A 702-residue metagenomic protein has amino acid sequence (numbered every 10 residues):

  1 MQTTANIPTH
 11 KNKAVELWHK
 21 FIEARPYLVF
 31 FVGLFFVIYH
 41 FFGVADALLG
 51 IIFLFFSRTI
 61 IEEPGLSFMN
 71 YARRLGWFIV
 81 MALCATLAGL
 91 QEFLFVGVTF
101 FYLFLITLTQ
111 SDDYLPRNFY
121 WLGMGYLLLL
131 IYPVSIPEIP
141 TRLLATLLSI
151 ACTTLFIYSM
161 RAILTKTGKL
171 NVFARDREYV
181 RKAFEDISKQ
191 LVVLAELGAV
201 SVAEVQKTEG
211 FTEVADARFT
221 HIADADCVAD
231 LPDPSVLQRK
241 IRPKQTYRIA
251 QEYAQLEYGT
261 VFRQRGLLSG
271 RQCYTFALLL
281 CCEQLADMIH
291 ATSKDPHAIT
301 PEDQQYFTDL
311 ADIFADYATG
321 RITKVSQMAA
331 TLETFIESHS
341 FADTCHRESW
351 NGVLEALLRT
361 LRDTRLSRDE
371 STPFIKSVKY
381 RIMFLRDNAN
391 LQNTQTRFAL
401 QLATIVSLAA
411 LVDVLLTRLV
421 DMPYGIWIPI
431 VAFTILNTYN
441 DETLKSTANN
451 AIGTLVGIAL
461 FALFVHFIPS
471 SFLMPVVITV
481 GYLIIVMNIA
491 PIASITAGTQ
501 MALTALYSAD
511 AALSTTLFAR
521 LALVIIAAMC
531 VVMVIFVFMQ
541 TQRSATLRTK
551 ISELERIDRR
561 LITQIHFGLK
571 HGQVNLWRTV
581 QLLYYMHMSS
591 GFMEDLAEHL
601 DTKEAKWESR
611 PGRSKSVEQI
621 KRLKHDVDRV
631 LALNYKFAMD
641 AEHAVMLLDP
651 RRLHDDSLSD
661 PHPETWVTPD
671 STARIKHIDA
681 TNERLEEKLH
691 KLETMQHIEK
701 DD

Functional and structural regions predicted by a protein language model:
M1-V29, T141-L411, L415, L419-M422 (+1 more regions): Cytosolic regulatory and coupling regions of membrane transport/channel systems
Q2-K13, I22-G65, A72-I79, V96-R142 (+5 more regions): Pore- and pathway-forming membrane helices of multi-pass small-molecule/ion transporters and channels
W18-R25, F41-L48, A88-V98, A342-S349 (+2 more regions): Hydrophobic alpha-helical transmembrane segments
F42, A88, E92, D113 (+7 more regions): Membrane-interfacial segments
R175-D176, K182, F472-A493, S552-L561: A compact, surface-exposed functional segment
T447-A448, I492: Hydrophobic multi-pass inner-membrane translocation pores used for secretion and envelope-lipid/glycan export
S471, I484-I485, P491-A512, S671 (+1 more regions): C-terminal functional regions that serve as terminal interaction/effector modules
